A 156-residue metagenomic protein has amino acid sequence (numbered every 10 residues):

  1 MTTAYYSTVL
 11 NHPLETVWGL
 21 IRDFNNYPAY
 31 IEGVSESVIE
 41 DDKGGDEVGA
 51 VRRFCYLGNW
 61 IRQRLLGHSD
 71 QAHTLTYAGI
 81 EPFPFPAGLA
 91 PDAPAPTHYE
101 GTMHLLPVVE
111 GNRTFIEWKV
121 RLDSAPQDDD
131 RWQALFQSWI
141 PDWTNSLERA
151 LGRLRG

Functional and structural regions predicted by a protein language model:
M1-D42: Hydrophobic ligand-binding cavity/cleft-lining segments
V17-I21, Y27, R52, L65 (+2 more regions): Hydrophobic pocket/interface hotspot
G19-E32, D70, P141, N145 (+1 more regions): Short, intrinsically disordered, mixed-charge
Y30, H98, D128-D129: Alpha-helix N-cap/helix-start motif
E47-V48: Short, solvent-exposed linear patches
C55-F115, R121, R149, R153-L154: Hydrophobic-ligand binding "helix-grip"
D92, F115, K119-G156: A conserved amphipathic terminal alpha-helix motif
